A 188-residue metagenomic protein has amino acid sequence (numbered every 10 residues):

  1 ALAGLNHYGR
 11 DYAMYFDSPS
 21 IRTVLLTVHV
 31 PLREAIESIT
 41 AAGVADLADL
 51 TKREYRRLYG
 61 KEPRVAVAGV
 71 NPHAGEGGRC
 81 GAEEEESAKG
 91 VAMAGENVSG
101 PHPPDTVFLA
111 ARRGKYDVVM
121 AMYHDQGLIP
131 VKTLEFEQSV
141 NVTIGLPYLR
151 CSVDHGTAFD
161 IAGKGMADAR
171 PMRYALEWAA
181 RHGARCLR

Functional and structural regions predicted by a protein language model:
A1-R188: Anion-binding alpha/beta catalytic cores of soluble intermediary-metabolism enzymes, centered on
